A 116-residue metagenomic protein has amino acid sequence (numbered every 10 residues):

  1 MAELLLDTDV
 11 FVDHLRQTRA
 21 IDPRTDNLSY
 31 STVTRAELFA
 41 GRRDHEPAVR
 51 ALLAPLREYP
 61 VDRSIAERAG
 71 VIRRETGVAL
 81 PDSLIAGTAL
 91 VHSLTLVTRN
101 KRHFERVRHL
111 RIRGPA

Functional and structural regions predicted by a protein language model:
A2-L4, H14-T95, R102-A116: PIN-domain endoribonuclease scaffold, especially VapC-family toxins
D7: Conserved catalytic-loop position in the HRD/HxD motif
